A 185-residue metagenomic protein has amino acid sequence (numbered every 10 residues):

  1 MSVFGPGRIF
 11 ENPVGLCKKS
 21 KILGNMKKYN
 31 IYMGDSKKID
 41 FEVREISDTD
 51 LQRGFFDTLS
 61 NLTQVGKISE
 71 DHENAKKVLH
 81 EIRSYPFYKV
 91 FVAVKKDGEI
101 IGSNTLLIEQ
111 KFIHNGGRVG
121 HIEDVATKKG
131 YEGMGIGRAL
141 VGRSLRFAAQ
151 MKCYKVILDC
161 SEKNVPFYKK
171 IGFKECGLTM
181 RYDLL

Functional and structural regions predicted by a protein language model:
S2-D50: Conserved N-terminal entry element of GNAT/NAT acetyltransferase domains
F41, G98-S103, G120: Glycine-rich phosphate/pyrophosphate-binding loop shared by adenosine-nucleotide-utilizing enzymes
F56-E70: Helix-loop element at the rim of GNAT/NAT acetyltransferase active sites that forms part of the acceptor-substrate
H80-V92, H121: A short helix-loop-beta-strand connector motif used in the catalytic cores of GNAT acetyltransferases and, in some
V92, E99-I108, A126: Conserved beta-strand in the GNAT
T127, G133-R146: Conserved acetyl-CoA-binding loop-helix of GNAT-fold acetyltransferases
A148-C160: Conserved GNAT acetyl-CoA-binding A-motif
I157-P166, R181-L185: Conserved beta-strand-loop-alpha-helix junction that forms the acyl-donor binding cleft
